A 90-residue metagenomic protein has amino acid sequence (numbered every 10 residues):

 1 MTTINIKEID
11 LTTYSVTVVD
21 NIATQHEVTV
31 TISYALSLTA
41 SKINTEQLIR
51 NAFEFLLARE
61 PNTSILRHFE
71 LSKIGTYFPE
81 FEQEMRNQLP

Functional and structural regions predicted by a protein language model:
M1-Q25: Short, charged/polar N-terminal "headpieces" of proteins
T17-H26, N62, F81-E84: Intrinsically disordered, low-complexity linear regions
V28-A35: Beta-strand/loop nucleic-acid-binding surfaces
L36-A40: A short glycine/serine-rich beta->alpha loop
K42-P90: Acidic, low-complexity intrinsically disordered segments
